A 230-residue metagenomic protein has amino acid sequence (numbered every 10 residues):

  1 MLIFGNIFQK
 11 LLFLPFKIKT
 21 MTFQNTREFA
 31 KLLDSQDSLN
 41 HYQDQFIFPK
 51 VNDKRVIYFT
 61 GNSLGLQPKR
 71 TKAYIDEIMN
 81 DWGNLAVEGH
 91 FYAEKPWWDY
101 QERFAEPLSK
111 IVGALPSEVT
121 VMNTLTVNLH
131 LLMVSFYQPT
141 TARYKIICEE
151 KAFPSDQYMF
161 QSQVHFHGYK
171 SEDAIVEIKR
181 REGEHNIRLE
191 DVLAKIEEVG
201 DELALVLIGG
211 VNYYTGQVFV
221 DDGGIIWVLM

Functional and structural regions predicted by a protein language model:
M1-L2, M21: Accessible peptide chain termini
L2-F8: Cationic, amphipathic, low-complexity segments that mediate targeting or membrane/lipid association
P15-M230: Pyridoxal 5′-phosphate
